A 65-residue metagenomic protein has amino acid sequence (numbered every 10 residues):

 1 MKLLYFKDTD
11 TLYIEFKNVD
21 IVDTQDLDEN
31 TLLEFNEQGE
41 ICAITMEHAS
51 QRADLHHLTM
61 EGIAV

Functional and structural regions predicted by a protein language model:
M1-V65: Small, basic N-terminal interaction modules of short regulatory proteins
